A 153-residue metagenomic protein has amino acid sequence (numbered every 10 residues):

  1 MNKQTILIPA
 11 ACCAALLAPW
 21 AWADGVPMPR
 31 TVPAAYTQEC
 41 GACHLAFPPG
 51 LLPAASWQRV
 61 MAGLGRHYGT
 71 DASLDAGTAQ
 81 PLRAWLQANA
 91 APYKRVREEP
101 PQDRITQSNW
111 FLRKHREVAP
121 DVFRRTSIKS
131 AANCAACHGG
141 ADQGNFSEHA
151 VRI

Functional and structural regions predicted by a protein language model:
M1-A10: Bacterial N-terminal signal peptides that target proteins for export
I6, A15-L16, R104, F111: Acidic/proline-rich low-complexity IDRs
A14-A15, C134: Structured catalytic cores of enzymes that bind and process phosphorylated ligands/cofactors
A18-W20: N-terminal signal peptide c-region/cleavage motif recognized by signal peptidases
A23-A84, A90-I153: Sequence context surrounding c-type heme c attachment/ligation sites in exported
